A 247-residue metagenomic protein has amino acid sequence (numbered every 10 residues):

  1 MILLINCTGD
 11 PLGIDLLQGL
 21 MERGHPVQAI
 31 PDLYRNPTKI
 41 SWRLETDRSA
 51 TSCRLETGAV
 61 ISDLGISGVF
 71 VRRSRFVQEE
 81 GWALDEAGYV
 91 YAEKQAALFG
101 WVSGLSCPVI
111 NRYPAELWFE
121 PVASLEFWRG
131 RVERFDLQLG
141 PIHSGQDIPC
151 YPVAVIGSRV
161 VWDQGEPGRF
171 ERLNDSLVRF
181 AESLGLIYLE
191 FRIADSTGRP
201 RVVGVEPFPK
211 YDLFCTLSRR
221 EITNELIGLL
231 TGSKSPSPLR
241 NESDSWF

Functional and structural regions predicted by a protein language model:
M1-L3: Extreme N-terminal starter segment of soluble prokaryotic enzymes
C7-G19, P31-D136: Conserved N-proximal alpha/beta basic substrate-recognition cap immediately N-terminal to, or forming the N-lobe
G24-P31: Short hydrophobic/aromatic-enriched beta-strand-loop microsegments
V77-E80, W162, V202-V203: Short acidic/His/Gly/Ser-rich catalytic and metal-binding motifs that mark active-site loops of diverse hydrolases
P141-R201: Phosphate-binding site of ATP-dependent enzymes
S183-L186, D195-F247: C-terminal active-site "lid" helix and adjoining low-complexity regulatory extension at the edge of ATP-using catalytic
